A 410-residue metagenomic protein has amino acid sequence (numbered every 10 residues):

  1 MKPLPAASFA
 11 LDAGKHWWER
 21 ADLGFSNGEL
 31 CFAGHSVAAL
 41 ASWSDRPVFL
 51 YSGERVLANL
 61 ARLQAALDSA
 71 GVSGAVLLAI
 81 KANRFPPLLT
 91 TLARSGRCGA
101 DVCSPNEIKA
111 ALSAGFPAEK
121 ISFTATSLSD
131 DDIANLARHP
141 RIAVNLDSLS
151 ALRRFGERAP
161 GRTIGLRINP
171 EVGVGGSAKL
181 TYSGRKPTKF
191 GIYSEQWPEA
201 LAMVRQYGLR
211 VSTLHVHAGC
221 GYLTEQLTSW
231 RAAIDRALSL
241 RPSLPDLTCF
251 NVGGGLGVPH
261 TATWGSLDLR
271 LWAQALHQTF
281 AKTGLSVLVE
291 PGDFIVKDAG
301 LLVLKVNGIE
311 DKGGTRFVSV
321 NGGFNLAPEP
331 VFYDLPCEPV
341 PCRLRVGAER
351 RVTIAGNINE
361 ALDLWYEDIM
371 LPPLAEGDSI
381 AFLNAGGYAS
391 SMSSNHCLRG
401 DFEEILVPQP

Functional and structural regions predicted by a protein language model:
M1-A143, L149-R162, P198, V204-R210 (+2 more regions): A charged N-terminal "starter" segment
K2-A13, W18, P170-G308, K312 (+2 more regions): Active-site loop/helix belt of alpha/beta enzymes
G34, L50-L57, A82, P86 (+12 more regions): Electropositive phosphate-/nucleotide-binding environments in soluble metabolic enzymes
S73-G74, A118, A137-R141, A262 (+2 more regions): Short, basic, glycine/proline-bearing loop/turn elements
A75-L77, R97-G99, A118-S122, R141-A143 (+7 more regions): Structural preference for beta-strand elements that scaffold enzyme active sites
A79-F85, C103-N106, T126-L128, D147-A151 (+8 more regions): Active-site beta-loop-alpha junctions enriched in small/polar residues
L88-T90, L112-A114, I133-N135, F155-R158 (+6 more regions): Short acidic, glycine/serine/threonine-rich loops at helix termini
A275-H277, K282-P410: Charged (often Lys/Glu-rich) extended helix/loop segments that serve as interaction or gating elements
